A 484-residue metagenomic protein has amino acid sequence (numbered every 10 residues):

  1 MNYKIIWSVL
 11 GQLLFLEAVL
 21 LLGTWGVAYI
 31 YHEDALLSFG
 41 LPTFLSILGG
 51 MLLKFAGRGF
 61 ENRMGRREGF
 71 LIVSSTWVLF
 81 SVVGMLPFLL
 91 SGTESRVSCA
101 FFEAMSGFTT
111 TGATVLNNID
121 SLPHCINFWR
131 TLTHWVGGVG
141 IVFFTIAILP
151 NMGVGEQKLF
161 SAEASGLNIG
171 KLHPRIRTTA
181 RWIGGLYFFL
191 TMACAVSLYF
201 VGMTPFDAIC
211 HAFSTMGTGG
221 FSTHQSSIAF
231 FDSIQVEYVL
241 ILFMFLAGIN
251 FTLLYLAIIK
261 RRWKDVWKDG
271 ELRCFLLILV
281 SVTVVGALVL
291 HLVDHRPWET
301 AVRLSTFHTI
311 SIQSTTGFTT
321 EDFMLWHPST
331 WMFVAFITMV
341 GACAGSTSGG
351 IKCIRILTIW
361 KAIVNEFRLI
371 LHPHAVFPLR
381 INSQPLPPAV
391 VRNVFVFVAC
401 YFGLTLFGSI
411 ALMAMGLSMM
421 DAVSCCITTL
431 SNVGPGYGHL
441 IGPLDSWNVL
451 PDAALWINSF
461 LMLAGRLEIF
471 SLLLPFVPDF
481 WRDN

Functional and structural regions predicted by a protein language model:
M1-N484: Membrane-proximal intracellular helices of multi-pass ion channels
